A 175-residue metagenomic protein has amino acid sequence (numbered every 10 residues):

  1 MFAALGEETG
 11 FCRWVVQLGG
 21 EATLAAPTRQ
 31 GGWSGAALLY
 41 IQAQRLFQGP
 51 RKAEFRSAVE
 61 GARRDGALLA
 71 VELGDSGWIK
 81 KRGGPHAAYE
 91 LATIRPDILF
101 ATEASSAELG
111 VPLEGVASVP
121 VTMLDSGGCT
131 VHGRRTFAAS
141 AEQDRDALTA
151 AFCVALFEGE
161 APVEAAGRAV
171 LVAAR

Functional and structural regions predicted by a protein language model:
F2-A141, E160: Ribokinase/PfkB-type carbohydrate-kinase core domain
F137-R175: Conserved post-catalytic alpha-helical subdomain immediately downstream of the catalytic base and nucleotide-binding
